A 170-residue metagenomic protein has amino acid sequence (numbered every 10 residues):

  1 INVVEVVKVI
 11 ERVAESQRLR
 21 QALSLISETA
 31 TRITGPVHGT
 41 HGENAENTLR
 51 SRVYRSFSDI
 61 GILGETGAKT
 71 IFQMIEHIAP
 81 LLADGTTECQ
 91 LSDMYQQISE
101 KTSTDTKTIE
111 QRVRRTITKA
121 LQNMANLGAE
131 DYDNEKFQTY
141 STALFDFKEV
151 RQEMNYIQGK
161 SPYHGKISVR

Functional and structural regions predicted by a protein language model:
N2: Receiver (REC) domain switch/active-site region of two-component response regulators
V7-I60: CheY-like receiver
I26, I33, I71-I78, V113-T116 (+1 more regions): AAA+ P-loop ATPase catalytic core
H38-E43, M74-E88: An acidic intrinsically disordered interaction segment
T48, T66-K69, T108-R115: Charged, alpha-helix-enriched surfaces in structured cytosolic catalytic cores of large nucleotide-utilizing machines
S51-F72, E76-I78: Conserved binding/recognition cores within well-folded domains
L82, T86, Q90-N155: Flexible loop/N-cap segments at domain edges
F147-R170: Helix-rich interaction surfaces within compact, conserved domain-sized segments that mediate assembly or partner
